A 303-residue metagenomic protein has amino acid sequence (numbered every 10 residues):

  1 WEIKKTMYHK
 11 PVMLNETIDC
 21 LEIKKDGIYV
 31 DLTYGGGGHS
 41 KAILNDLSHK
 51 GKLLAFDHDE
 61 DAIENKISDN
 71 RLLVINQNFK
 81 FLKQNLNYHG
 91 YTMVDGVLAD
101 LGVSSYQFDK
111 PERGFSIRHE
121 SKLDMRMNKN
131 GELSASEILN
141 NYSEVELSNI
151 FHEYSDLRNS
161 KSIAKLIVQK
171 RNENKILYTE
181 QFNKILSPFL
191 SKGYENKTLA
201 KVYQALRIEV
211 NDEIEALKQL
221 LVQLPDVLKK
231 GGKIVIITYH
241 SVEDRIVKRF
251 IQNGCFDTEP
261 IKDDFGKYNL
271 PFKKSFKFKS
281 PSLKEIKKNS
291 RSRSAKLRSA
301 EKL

Functional and structural regions predicted by a protein language model:
W1-L303: S-adenosyl-L-methionine-dependent methyltransferase catalytic core, i.e., the SAM/SAH-binding region
